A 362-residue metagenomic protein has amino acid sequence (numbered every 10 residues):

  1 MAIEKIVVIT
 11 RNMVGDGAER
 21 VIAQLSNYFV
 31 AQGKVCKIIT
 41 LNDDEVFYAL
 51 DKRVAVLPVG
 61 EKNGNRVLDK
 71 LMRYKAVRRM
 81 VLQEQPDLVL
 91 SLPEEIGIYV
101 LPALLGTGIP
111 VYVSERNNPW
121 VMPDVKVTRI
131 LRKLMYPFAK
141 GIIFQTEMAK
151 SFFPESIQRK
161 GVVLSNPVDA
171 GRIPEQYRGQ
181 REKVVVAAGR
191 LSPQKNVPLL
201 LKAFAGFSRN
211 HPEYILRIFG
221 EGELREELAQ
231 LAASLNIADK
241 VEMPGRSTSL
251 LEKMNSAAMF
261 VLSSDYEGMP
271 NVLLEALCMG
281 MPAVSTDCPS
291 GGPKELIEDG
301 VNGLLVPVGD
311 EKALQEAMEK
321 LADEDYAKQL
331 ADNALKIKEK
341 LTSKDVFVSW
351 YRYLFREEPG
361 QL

Functional and structural regions predicted by a protein language model:
I3, V8-D69, P154: N-terminal strand-loop element at the rim of the active site of nucleotide-sugar-dependent glycosyltransferases
D16-Q24, K183, A187-P212, I218 (+2 more regions): A conserved mid-protein helix/loop that constitutes part of the nucleotide-sugar donor-binding site
D43, S91-G97, E115: Short His-centered aromatic/hydrophobic patch
P137-I173: Donor nucleotide-sugar binding/catalytic pocket of nucleotide-sugar-dependent glycosyltransferases
A229, A233, K240, A313 (+2 more regions): A short, well-ordered alpha-helix in the C-terminal region of glycosyltransferases
R246, D265: Aromatic "clamp/platform" in nucleotide-sugar-dependent glycosyltransferases that forms part of the donor/acceptor
P282-D287: Short hydrophobic beta-strand element within catalytic cores of glycosyltransferases and related nucleotide-activated
L296-G300, L304-E311, M318-D325: Conserved acidic donor-binding segment of nucleotide-sugar-dependent glycosyltransferases
